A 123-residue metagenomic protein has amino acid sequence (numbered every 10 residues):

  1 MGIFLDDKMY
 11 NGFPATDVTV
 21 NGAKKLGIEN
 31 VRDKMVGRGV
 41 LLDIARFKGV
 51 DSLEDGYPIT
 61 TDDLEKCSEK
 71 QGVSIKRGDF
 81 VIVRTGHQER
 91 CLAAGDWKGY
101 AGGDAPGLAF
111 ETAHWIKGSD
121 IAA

Functional and structural regions predicted by a protein language model:
M1-A123: Active-/binding-site microenvironments in catalytic and ligand-binding cores
